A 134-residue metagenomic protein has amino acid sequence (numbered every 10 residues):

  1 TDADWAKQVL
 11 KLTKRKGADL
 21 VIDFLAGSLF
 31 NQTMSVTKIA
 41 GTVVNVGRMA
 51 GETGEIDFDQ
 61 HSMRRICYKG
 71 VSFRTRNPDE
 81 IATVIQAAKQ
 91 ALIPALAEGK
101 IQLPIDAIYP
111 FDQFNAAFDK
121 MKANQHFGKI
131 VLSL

Functional and structural regions predicted by a protein language model:
T1-D4, I108-Q113: Short acidic-hydrophobic, aromatic-tinged amphipathic segments that line or gate anion-handling sites
T1-L29, I81-T83: Adenosine-nucleotide cofactor-binding segment
Q8, L20, Q32, A87 (+2 more regions): Alpha-helical elements of Rossmann-like donor-binding domains used by nucleotide-donor carbohydrate transfer enzymes
T13, G17, L25, Q60 (+3 more regions): Conserved functional loop/turn residues at catalytic and ligand-binding sites
R15, E98-A107, N115-L134: C-terminal capping/lid region of NAD(P)-dependent oxidoreductase domains
D19-D23, V46-G47, D106-A107: Glycine- and other small-residue-rich loops at beta-strand/loop junctions that grip anionic moieties
S28-K100, S133-L134: Glycine-rich phosphate-binding loop and adjacent beta-alpha segment of Rossmann(oid) nucleotide-cofactor-binding
